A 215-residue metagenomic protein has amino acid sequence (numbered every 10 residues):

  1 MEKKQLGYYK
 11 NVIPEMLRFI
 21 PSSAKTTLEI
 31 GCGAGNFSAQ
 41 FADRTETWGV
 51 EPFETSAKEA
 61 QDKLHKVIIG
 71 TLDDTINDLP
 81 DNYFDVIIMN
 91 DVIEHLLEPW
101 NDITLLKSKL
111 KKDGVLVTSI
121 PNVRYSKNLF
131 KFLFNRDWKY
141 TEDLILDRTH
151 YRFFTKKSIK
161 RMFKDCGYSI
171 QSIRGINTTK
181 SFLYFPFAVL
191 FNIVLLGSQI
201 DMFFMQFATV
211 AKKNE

Functional and structural regions predicted by a protein language model:
M1-N82, V86-I88, W100-I103, K157 (+2 more regions): Conserved N-terminal segment of class I S-adenosyl-L-methionine
N90-H95: Short catalytic micro-motifs in class I SAM-dependent methyltransferases
L97-N101, N128: Short N-terminal helix/helix-N-cap motif within the alpha/beta-hydrolase-1
N101-V115: A short glycine-rich, Lys/Arg-flanked "PGG" loop and its adjoining helix->strand segment in the class I
V117-K139: Conserved class I S-adenosyl-L-methionine
N135-I145, F187-I193: Short glycine/proline- and charge-enriched loop/turn segments that cap or connect secondary-structure elements
E142-S158: Acceptor-substrate binding/catalytic loop of class I
K157-R174: A SAM-dependent methyltransferase catalytic signature shared across enzymes that methylate proteins
